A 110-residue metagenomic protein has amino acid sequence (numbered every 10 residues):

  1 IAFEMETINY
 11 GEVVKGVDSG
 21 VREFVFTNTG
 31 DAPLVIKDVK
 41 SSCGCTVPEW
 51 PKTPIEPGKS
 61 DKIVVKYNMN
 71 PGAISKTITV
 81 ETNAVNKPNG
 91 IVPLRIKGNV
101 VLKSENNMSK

Functional and structural regions predicted by a protein language model:
I1-K110: Feature for long, exposed domains in two main contexts
